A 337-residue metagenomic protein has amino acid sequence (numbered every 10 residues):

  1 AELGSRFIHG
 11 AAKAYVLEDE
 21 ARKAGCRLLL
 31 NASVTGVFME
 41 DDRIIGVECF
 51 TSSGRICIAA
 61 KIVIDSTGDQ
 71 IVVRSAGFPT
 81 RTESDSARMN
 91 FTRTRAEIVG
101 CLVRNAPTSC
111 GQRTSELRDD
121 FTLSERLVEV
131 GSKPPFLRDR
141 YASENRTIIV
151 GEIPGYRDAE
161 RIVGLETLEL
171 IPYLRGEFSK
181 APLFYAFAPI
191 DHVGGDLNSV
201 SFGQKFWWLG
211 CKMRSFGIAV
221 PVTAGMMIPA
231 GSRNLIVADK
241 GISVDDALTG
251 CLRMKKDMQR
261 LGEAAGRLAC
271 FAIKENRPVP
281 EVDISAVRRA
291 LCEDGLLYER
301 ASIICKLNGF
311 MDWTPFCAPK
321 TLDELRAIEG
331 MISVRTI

Functional and structural regions predicted by a protein language model:
A1, A14, L29-N31, R43 (+2 more regions): Flavin (FAD/FMN)-binding glycine-rich loop and adjacent Rossmann-like elements that form
E2-V16: Short beta-strand to alpha-helix junction loop
V16-L17, A21, I45: Active-site-adjacent alpha/beta core region of enzyme catalytic domains
A21-T35: A conserved beta-strand/loop element that lines the FAD pocket in flavoprotein oxidoreductases
G36-V37, M227: Short, exposed beta-strand/loop patches in secreted or surface proteins that constitute
F38-I45: A short, glycine/Asx- and small/polar-enriched loop/turn that sits immediately N-terminal to a beta-strand
